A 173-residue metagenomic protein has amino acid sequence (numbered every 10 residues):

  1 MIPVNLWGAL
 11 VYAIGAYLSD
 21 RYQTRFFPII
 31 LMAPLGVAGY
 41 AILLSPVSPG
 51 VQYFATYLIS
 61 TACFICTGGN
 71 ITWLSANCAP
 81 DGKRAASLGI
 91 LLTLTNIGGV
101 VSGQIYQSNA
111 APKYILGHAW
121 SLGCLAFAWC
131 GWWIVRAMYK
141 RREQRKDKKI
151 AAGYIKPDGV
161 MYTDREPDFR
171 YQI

Functional and structural regions predicted by a protein language model:
N5-W7, N96-G98: Short hydrophobic/small-residue motifs within alpha-helical transmembrane segments of multi-pass transporter-like
L10-T24: Helix-to-loop junctions at the C-terminal end of transmembrane segments in multipass secondary transporters
L18, N109-A110: Hydrophobic alpha-helical transmembrane and interfacial-helix anchor sites in secondary transporters
F26-I42: Structural signature of the two symmetry-related core transmembrane helices
L44-T56: Helix-loop junctions at membrane interfaces in 12-TM secondary transporters
I65-P80, R84, L88, S102: Intracellular juxtamembrane helix-capping segments at the cytosolic ends of symmetry-related transmembrane helices
K113-I173: Intracellular terminal tails of multi-pass secondary transporters
